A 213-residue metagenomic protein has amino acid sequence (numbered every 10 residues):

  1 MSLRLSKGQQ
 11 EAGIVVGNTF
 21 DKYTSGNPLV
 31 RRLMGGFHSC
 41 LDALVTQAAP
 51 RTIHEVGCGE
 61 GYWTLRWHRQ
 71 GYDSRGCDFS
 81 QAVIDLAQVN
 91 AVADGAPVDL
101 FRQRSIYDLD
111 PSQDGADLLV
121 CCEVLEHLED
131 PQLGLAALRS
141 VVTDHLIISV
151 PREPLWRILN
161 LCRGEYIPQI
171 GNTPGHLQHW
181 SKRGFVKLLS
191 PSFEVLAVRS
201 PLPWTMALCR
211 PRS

Functional and structural regions predicted by a protein language model:
M1-L118, C122, Q132-A137, V141 (+1 more regions): Conserved N-terminal segment of class I S-adenosyl-L-methionine
C122-L125, S149: Residues lining the SAM
L128: Catalytic P-loop NTPase motifs of RecA-like helicase/translocase cores
T143-R152: Conserved beta-strand signature within the Rossmann-like core of class I S-adenosyl-L-methionine
P154-W156: Feature marks short, surface-exposed loop/turn motifs that line or immediately flank catalytic pockets and channel
I158-N160: A structural motif
